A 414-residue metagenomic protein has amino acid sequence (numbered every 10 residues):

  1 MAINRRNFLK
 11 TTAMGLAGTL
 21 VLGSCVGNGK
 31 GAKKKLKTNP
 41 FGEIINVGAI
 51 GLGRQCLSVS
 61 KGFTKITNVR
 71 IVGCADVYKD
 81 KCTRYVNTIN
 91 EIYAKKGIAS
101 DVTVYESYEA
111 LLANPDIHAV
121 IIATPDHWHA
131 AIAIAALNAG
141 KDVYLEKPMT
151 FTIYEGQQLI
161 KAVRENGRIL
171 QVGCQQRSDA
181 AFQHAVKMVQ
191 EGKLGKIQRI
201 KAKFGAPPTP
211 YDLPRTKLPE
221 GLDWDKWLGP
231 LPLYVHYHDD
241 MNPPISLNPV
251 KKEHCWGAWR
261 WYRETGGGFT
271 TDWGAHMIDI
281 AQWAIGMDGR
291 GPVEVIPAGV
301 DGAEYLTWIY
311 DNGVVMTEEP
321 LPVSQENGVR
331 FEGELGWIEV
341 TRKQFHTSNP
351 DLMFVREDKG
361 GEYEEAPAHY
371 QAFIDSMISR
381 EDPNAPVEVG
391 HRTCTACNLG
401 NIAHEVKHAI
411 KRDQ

Functional and structural regions predicted by a protein language model:
A2-L145, Y154-I169: N-terminal glycine-/serine-/threonine-rich beta1-alpha1-beta2 phosphate-ribose binding loop of Rossmann-like
R54, S58, D80, R84 (+11 more regions): Extracytoplasmic/secreted proteins, especially bacterial periplasmic and envelope-associated proteins
T64, N87-E91, R164, Q190 (+3 more regions): Sec-exported extracytoplasmic/periplasmic mature domains
I92, I153-G156, R164, F182 (+1 more regions): Active-site-proximal cap/loop segments of hydrolase catalytic domains
D142, T150-K226: A contiguous active-site-proximal alpha/beta segment in oxidoreductase catalytic domains
K147, G192, R380: Conserved G/P- and acidic residue-centered "switch" motifs that form tight phosphate/ATP-binding loops in soluble
H184, K196, K201-E388, R392-Q414: Contiguous beta-strand/loop segments that form the cofactor/metal-binding neighborhood of enzyme cores
